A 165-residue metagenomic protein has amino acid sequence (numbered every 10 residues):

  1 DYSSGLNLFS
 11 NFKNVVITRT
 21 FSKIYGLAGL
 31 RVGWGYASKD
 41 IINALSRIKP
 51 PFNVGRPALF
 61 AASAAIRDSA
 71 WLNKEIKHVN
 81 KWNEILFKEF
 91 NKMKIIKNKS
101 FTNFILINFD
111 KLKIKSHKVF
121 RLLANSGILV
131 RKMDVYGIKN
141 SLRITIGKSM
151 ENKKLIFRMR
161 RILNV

Functional and structural regions predicted by a protein language model:
D1-I24: Active-site pre-lysine segment of PLP-dependent enzymes
V16-A28, L45-R56, D134-V135: Active-site PLP-lysine loop of aminotransferase-like
G29, F101, G137-N140: Short acidic/glycine-enriched loop/turn segments that link adjacent beta-strands
V32-K39, I107: Short beta-strand-to-turn element immediately C-terminal to the catalytic PLP-Schiff-base lysine in fold type I
K39-A44, L112: Short helix-loop capping/hinge motifs at secondary-structure junctions, enriched in acidic/polar residues
N43, S63, R67-K97, V119: Conserved PLP-dependent catalytic core of the aminotransferase class-I/II
N80, E84, K92-S126, L142 (+1 more regions): Conserved PLP-binding catalytic core of the aspartate aminotransferase-like
L122-R131, V135-V165: PLP-dependent enzyme catalytic core of the Aspartate aminotransferase-like
